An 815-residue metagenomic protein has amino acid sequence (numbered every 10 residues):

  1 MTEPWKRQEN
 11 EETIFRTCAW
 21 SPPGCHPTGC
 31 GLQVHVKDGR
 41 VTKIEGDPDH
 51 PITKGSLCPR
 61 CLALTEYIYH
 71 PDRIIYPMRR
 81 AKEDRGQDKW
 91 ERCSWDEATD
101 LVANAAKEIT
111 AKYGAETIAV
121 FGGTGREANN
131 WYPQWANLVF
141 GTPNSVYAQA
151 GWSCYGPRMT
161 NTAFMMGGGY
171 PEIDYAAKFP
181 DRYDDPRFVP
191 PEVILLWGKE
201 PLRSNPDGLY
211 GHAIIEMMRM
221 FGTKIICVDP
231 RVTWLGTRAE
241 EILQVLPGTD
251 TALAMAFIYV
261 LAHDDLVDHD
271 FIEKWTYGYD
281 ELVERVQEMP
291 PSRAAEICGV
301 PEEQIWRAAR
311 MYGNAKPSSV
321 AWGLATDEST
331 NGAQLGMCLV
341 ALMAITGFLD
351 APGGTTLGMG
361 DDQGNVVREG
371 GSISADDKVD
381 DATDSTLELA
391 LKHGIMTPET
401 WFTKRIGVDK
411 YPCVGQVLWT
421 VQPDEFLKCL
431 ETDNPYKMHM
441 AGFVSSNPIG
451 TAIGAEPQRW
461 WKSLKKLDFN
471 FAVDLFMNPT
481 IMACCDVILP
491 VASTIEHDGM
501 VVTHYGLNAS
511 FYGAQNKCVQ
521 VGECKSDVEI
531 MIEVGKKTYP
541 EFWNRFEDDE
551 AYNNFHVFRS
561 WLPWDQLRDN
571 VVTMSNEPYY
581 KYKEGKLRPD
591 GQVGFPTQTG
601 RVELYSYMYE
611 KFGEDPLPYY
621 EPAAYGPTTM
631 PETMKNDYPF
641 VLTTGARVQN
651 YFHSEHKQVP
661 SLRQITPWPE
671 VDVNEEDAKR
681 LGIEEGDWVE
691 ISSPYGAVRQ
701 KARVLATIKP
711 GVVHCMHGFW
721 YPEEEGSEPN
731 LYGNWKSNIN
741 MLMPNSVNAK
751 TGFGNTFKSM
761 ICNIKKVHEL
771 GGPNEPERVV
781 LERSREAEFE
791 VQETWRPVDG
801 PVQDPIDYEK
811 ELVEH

Functional and structural regions predicted by a protein language model:
M1-E496, K583-G585, D590-G594, Q598-G600: Catalytic alpha/large subunits of respiratory electron-transfer oxidoreductases, centered on bis-MGD molybdoenzymes
T42, A341, K465-F469, M477-G499 (+4 more regions): C-terminal, active-site-flanking charged/polar segments
T42, D268-H269, I305, S319-V320 (+10 more regions): Acidic/polar loop patches that form or flank catalytic/metal-binding clefts of enzymes that bind anionic ligands
Y170, K517, V521, D527-V572 (+2 more regions): Long, contiguous, secondary-structure-rich segments that constitute the structural scaffold of globular domains
A177-R182, R187-P190, D381-K404, E496-C524 (+2 more regions): Extended, charge-rich low-complexity interaction segments
D229, A309, W322-T326, M359-G360 (+13 more regions): Active-site proximal loops enriched in glycine and acidic residues that flank catalytic Cys/His/Asp and coordinate
R368-A375, A382-D384, I395, W401-P412 (+2 more regions): Long, low-complexity segments enriched in small/aliphatic residues
L430-E431, P435-A441, S445-G450, K462 (+3 more regions): C-terminal substrate/ligand-recognition segments
